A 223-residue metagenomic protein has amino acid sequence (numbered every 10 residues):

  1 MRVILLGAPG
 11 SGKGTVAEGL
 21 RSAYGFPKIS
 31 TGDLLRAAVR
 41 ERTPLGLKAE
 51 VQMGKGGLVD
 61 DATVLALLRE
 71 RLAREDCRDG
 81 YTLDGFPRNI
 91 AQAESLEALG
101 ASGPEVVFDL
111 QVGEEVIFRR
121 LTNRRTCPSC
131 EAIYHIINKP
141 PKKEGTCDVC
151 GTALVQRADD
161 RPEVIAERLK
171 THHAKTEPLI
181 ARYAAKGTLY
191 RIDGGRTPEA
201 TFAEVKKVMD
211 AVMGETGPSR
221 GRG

Functional and structural regions predicted by a protein language model:
M1-G223: Glycine-rich phosphate-binding loop of ATP-dependent small-molecule kinases
